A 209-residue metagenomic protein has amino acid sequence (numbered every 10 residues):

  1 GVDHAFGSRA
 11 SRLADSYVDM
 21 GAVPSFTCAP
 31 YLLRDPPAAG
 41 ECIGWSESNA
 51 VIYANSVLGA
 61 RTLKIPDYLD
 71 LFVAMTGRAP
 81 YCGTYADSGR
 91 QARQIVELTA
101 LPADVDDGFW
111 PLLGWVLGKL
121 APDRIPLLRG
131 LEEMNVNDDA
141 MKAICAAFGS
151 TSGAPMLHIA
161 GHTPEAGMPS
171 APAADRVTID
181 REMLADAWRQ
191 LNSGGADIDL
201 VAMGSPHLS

Functional and structural regions predicted by a protein language model:
G1-S209: Non-transmembrane, aqueous-exposed alpha-helical and coiled segments at domain scale
